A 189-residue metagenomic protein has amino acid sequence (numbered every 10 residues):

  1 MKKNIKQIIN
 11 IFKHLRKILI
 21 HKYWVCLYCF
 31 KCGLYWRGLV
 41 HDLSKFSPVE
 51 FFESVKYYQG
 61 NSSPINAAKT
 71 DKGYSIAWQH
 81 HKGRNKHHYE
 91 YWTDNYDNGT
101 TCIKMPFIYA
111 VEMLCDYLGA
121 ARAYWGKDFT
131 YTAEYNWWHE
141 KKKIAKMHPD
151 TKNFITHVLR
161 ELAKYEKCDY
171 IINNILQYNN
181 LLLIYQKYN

Functional and structural regions predicted by a protein language model:
M1-N189: Metal-dependent phosphohydrolase cores
